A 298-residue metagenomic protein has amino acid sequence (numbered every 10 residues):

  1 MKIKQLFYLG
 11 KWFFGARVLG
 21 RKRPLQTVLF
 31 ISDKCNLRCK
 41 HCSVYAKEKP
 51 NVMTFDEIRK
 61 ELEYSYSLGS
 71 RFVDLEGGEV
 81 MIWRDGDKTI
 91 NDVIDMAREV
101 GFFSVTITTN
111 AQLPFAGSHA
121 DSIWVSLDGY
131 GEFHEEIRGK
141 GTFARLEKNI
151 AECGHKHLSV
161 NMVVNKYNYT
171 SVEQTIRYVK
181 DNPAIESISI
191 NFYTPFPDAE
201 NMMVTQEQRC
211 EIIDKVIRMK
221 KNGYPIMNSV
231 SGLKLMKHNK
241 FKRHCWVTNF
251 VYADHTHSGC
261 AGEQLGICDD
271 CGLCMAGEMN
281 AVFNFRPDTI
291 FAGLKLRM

Functional and structural regions predicted by a protein language model:
M1-K49, K234-N249, A261-E263, C268-M279 (+1 more regions): N-terminal pre-core extensions flanking Radical SAM catalytic domains
I3-G117, M298: Conserved alpha-helical substructure of the radical SAM core
F30-I31, C35, V179, I188 (+3 more regions): Short low-polarity hydrophobic stretches
F30-S32, E48, V80, E136 (+3 more regions): Short, flexible active-site loop motifs that bind/organize anionic cofactors or intermediates
A46, G77, T109, L127 (+3 more regions): Residues that line or immediately flank small-molecule/substrate-binding pockets and catalytic motifs
D87-N91, V100, H119-S122, S126-N249 (+2 more regions): Radical SAM enzyme [4Fe-4S]-AdoMet core and its adjacent flexible, acidic and glycine-rich loops/tails across
F103-N110, N249-V251, T256-H257: Short, hydrophobic beta-strand segments that form beta-sheet elements in well-ordered domains
